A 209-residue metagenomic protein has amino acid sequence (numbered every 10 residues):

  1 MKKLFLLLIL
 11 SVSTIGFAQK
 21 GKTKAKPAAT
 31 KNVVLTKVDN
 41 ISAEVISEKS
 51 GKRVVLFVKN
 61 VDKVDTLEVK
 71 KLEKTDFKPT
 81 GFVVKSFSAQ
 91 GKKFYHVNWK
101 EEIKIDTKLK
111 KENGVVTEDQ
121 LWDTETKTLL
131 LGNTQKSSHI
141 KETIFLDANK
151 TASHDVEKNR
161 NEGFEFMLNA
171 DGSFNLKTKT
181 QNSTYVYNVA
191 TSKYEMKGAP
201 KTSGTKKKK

Functional and structural regions predicted by a protein language model:
M1-A25: Bacterial Sec-dependent N-terminal signal peptides
Q19-K209: Exposed acidic/polar residues on beta-strands and adjacent loops within beta-sheet cores, strongest in beta-propeller
